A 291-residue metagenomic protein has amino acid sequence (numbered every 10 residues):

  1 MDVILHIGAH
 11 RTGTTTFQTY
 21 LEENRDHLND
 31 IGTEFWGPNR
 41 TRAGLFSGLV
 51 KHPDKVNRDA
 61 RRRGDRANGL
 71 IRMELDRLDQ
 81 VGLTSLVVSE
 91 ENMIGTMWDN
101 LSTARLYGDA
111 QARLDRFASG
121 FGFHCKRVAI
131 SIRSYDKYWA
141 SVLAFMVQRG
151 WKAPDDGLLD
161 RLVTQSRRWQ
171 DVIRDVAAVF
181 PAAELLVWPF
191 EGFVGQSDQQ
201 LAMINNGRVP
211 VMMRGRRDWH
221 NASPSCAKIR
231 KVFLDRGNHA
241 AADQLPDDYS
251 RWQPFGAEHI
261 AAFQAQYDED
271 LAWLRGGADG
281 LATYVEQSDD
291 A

Functional and structural regions predicted by a protein language model:
M1-A291: Anion-recognition interface
